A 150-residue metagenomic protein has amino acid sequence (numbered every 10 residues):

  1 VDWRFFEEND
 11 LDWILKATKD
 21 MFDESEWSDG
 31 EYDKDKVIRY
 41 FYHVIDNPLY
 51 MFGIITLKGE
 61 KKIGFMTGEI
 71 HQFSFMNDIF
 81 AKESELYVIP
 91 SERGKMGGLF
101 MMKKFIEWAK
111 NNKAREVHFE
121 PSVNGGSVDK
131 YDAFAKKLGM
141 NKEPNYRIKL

Functional and structural regions predicted by a protein language model:
V1-K16: A short beta-loop-alpha structural element at the N-terminal edge of CoA-dependent acyl/N-acetyltransferase catalytic
F22-F41: Conserved GNAT-fold acetyl-CoA-binding loop/helix
Y42-I54: A short helix-loop-beta-strand connector motif used in the catalytic cores of GNAT acetyltransferases and, in some
K61-H71: Conserved beta-strand in the GNAT
Q72-E83, K142: A conserved beta-turn-beta hairpin within the catalytic core of GNAT-like acetyltransferases that forms part
S84-G94: A short, internal acetyl-CoA/4′-phosphopantetheine-binding micro-motif in the GNAT/acyltransferase core
G94-E107: Conserved acetyl-CoA-binding loop-helix of GNAT-fold acetyltransferases
V117-K130, L150: Conserved beta-strand-loop-alpha-helix junction that forms the acyl-donor binding cleft
